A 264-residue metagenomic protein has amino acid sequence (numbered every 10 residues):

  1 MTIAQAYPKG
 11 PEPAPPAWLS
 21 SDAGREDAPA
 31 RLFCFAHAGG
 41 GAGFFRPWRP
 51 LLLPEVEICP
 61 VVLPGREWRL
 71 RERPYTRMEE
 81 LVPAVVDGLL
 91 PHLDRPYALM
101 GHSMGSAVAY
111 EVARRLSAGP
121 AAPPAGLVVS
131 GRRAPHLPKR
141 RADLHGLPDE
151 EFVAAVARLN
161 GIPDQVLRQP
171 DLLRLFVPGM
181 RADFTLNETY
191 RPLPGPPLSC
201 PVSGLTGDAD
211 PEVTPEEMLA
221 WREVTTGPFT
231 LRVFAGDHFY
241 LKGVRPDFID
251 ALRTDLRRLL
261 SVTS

Functional and structural regions predicted by a protein language model:
M1-S264: Domain-scale detector for complete catalytic domains at protein termini or as standalone homologs
